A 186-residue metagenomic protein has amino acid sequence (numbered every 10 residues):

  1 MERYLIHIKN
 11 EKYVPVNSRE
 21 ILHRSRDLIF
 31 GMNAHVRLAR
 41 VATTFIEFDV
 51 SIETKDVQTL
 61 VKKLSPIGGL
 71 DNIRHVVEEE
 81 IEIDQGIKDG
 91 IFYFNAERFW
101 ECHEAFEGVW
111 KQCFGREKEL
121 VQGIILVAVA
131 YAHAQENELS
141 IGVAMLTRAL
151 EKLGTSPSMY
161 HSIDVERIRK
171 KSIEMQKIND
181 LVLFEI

Functional and structural regions predicted by a protein language model:
M1-A96, W100, S156-I186: N-terminal alpha-helical interaction modules that lie
F94, F99, F106-E107, L146-T147 (+1 more regions): Inward-facing hydrophobic residues that define packing positions of alpha-helical scaffold repeats
R98, C113-E117, V121, N137-I141: Alpha-helix boundary/capping segments in eukaryotic regulatory proteins
E104-L126, E151-Y160: Short, charge-rich amphipathic alpha-helical segments embedded in non-transmembrane helical bundles/solenoids
E138-P157: TPR/TPR-like (Sel1-like) alpha-helical repeat modules
